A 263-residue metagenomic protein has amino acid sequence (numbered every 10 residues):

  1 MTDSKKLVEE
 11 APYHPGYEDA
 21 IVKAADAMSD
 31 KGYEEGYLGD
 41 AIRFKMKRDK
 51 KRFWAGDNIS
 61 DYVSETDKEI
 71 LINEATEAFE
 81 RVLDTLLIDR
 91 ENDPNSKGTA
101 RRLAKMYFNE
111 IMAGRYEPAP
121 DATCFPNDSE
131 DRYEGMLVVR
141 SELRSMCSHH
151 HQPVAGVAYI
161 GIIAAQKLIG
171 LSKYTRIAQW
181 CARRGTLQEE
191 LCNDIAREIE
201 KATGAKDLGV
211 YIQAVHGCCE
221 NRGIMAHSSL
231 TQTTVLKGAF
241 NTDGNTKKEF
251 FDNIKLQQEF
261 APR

Functional and structural regions predicted by a protein language model:
T2-R263: A domain-level signal for the structural core that forms small-molecule/cofactor-binding pockets and catalytic centers
